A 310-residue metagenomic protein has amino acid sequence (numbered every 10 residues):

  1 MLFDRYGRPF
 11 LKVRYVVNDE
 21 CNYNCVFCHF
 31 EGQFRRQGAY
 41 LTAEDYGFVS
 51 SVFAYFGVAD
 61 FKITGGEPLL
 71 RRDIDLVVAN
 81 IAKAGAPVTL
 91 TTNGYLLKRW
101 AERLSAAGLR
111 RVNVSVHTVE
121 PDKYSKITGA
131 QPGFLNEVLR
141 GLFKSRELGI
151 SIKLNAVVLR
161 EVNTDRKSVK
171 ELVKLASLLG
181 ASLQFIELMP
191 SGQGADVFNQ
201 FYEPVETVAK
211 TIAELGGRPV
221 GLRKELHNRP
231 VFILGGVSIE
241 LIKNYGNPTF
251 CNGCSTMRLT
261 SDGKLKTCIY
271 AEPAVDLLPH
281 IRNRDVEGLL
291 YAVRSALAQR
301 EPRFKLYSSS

Functional and structural regions predicted by a protein language model:
M1-R14, N24-V26, Y55-G57, V231-P248 (+1 more regions): N-terminal [4Fe-4S]-dependent radical SAM core
R5-E44, I269: Canonical Radical SAM [4Fe-4S] cluster-binding loop centered on the CxxxCxxC motif and its immediate flanking residues
K12, V16, H29, K62 (+2 more regions): Conserved beta-strand segments that form the floor/walls of ligand-binding pockets within enzyme and binding domains
V17, L183, G263: Residue-level signature of catalytic and energy-coupling elements of molecular machines, predominantly ATP/GTP-dependent
N24, C28, R71, D122 (+3 more regions): Residues that scaffold the ATP/ADP-binding catalytic core of kinase and kinase-like folds
G32-Q37, E120-T128, G192-D196, D276-L277: A short acidic, helix-capping loop that chelates divalent metal ions and anchors anionic groups
Y40-I63, E67-I186: Radical SAM/AdoMet-radical enzyme domain recognition
S191-S308: Accessory C-terminal segments flanking Radical SAM cores
